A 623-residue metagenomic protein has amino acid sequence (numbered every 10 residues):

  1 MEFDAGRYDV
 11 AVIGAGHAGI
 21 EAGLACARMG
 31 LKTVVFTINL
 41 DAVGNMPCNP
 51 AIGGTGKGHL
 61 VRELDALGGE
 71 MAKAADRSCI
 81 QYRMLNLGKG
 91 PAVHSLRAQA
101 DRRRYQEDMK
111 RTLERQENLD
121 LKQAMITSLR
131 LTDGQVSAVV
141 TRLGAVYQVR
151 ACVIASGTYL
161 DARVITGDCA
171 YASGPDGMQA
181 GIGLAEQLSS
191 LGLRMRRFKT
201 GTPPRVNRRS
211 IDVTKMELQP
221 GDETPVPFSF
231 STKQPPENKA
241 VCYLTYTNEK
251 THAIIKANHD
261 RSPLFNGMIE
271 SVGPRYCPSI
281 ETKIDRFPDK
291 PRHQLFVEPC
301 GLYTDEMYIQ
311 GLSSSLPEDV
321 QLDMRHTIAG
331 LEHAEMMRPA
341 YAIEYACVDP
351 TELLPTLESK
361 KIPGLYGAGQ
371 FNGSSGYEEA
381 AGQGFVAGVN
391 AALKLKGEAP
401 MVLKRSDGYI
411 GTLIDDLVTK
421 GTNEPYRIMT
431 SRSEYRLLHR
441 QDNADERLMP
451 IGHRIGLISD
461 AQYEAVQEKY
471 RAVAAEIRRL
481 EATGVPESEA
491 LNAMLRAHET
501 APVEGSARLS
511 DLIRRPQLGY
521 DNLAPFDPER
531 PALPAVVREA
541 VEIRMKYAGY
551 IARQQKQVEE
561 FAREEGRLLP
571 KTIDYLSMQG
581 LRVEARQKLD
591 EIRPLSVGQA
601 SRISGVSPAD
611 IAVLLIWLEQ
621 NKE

Functional and structural regions predicted by a protein language model:
D4-A18: Beta1/beta-strand and adjacent pyrophosphate-binding region of the FAD-binding site in flavoprotein oxidoreductases
G6-R7, L24-S128, L143, A151 (+5 more regions): Conserved N-terminal/central alpha/beta ligand/cofactor-binding core
N39, E186-L322, T419-N492, R496-S506 (+1 more regions): An anion/pyrophosphate-binding glycine-rich loop and adjacent beta-alpha core in soluble alpha-beta enzymes
R130-V146: Conserved beta-strand-loop-beta-strand element in the redox core of flavoprotein oxidoreductases
Y308-S374, V402-D415, P534-K588, R593: A glycine-rich dinucleotide-binding beta-alpha-beta segment and adjacent secondary-structure elements that constitute
Q370-E378, E434-R436: Glycine-rich phosphate/pyrophosphate-binding beta-alpha loops
A380-M401: Internal hydrophobic alpha-helix adjacent to the cofactor/substrate pocket in enzyme cavities
R432, M449-D610, I616-E623: Extended, charge-enriched "interface" segments that sit outside catalytic cores
